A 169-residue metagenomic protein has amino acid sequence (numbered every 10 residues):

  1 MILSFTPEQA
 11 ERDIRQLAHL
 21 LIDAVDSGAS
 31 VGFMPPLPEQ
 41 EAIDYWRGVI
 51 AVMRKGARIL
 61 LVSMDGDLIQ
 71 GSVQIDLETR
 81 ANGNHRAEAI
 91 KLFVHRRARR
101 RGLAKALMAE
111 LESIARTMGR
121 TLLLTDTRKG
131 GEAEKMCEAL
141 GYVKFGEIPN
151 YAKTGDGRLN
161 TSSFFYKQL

Functional and structural regions predicted by a protein language model:
L3-K91, H95, M108-E110, I114 (+1 more regions): Acetyl-CoA-dependent GNAT
R58, N160-F164: Short hydrophobic/aromatic beta-strand or adjacent loop that forms the aromatic wall/cage of a ligand/substrate-binding
H95-R97, R101: Active-site acidic-Proline motif in GNAT/NAT acetyltransferases
R101, K105, A109: Residues forming the Rossmann-fold NAD(P)(H) cofactor-binding site
M108, A115-T127: Conserved GNAT acetyl-CoA-binding A-motif
L124-R128, E138, V143-T161: Conserved catalytic-core motifs of GNAT/GCN5-like acyltransferases
A133: Helix-turn-helix
